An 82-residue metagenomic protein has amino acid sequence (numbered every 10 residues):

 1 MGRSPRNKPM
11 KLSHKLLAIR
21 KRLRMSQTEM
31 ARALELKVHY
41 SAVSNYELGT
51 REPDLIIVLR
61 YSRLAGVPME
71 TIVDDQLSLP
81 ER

Functional and structural regions predicted by a protein language model:
M1-R6, M10, K21, R63 (+1 more regions): Short, charged recognition helix plus adjacent turn of helix-turn-helix-like nucleic-acid-binding domains
L12, L23, L36, D54 (+1 more regions): Flexible coil/turn residues that form the inter-helical turn or adjacent wing/linker of helix-turn-helix
H14-E35: Short basic helix-loop element that most often maps to the first helix and adjoining turn of HTH DNA-binding modules
K15, A42-N45, T71: Residue-level recognition of specific faces of alpha-helices
L16, Q27, Y40, L55-V58: Helix-turn-helix DNA-binding elements, focusing on the entry/boundary residues of the two helices that contact DNA
L36-E52: Recognition helix of helix-turn-helix/homeodomain-like DNA-binding domains that insert into the DNA major groove
G49-R63, L79-E81: Short, basic-rich loop-to-helix N-cap that marks the start of a DNA-contacting helix
